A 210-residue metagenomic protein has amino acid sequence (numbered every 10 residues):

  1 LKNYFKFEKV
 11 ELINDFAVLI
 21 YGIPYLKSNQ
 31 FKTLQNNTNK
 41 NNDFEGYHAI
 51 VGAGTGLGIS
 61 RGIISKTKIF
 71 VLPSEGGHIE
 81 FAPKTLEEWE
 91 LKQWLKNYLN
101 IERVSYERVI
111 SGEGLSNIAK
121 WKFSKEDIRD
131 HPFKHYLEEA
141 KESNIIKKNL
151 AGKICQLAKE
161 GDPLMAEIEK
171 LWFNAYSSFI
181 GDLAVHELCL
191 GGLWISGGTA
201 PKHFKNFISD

Functional and structural regions predicted by a protein language model:
K2-G112, S116-N117: Phosphate-binding/catalytic loop of phosphoryl-transfer enzymes
E90-D210: ATP-binding/phosphotransfer module of carbohydrate and carboxylate kinases, centering on a glycine-rich
